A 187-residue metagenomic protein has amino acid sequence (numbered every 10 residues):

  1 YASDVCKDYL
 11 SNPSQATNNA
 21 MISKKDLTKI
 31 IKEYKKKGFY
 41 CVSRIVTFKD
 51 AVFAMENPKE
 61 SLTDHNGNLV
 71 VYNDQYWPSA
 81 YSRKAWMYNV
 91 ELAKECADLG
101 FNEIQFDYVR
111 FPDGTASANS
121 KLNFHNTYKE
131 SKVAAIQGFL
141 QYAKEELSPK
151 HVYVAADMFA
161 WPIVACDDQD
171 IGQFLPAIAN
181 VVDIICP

Functional and structural regions predicted by a protein language model:
Y1-K24: Aromatic-lined carbohydrate-binding/catalytic grooves of carbohydrate-active enzymes
K25-V70, Q105-F106: Glycine-rich, aromatic-flanked loop segments that form ligand/cofactor-binding clefts across common enzyme folds
K35, Y40-D50, Q105-F106, P112 (+1 more regions): Aromatic-lined carbohydrate-recognition surfaces of secreted/lumenal glycan-active proteins
C41, N89, C96, I104-D107 (+1 more regions): Conserved, mostly hydrophobic/aromatic
F48-D98: Active-site-adjacent "subsite" loops/lids of carbohydrate-active enzymes
A51, E56-K59, E103-S131: Active-site-proximal loop/short-helix segments that contain or immediately flank catalytic acid/base residue(s)
F101-N102, V182: A structural motif
I171-P187: Aromatic- and acid-rich polysaccharide-binding/catalytic face of secreted or lumenal carbohydrate-active enzymes
